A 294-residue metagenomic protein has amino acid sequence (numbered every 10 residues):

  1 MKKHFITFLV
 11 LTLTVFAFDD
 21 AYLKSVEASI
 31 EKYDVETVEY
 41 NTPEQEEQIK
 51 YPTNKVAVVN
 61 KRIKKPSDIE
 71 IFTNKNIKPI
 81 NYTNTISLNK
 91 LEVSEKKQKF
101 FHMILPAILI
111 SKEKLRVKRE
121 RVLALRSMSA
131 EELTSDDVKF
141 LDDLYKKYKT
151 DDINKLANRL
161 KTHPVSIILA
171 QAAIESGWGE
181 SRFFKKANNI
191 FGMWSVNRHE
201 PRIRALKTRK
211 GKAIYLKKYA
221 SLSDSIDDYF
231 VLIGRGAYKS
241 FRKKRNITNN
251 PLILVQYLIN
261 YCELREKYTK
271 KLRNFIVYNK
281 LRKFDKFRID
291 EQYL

Functional and structural regions predicted by a protein language model:
K2-H4, V15-A170, I174, W178-L294: Catalytic cores of secreted/periplasmic lytic hydrolases that degrade extracellular macromolecules
F5-V10: Sec-dependent signal peptide hydrophobic core
